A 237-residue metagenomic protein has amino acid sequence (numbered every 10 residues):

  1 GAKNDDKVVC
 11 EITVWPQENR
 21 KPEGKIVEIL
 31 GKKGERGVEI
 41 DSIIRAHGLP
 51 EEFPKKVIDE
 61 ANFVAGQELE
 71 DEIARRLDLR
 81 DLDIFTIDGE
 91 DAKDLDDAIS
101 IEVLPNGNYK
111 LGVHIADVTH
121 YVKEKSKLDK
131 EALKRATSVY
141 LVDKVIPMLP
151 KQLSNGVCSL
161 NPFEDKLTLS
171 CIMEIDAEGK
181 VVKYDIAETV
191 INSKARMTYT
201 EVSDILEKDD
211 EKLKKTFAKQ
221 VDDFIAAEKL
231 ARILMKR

Functional and structural regions predicted by a protein language model:
G1-G112, T119-E164, A231: Charge-lined substrate channels and their catalytic hotspots, especially those that engage the 3′ end of RNA
H114-A116, A187-E188: Secondary-structure transition/turn motif
V139-R237: Conserved catalytic alpha/beta cores of large enzymes that bind or transform nucleotide phosphates and polynucleotides
